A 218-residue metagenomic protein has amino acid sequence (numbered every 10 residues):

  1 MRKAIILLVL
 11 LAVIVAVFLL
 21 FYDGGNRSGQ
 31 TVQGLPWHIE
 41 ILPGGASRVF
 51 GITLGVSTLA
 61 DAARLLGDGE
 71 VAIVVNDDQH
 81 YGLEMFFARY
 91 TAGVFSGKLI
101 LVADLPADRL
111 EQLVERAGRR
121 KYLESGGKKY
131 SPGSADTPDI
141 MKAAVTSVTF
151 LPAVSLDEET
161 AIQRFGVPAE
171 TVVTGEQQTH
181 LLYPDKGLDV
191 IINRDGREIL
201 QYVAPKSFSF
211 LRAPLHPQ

Functional and structural regions predicted by a protein language model:
M1-R2: N-terminal hydrophobic targeting signals that begin at the initiator methionine
I5-D23: Hydrophobic membrane-insertion alpha-helices, especially the h-region of bacterial N-terminal signal peptides
V15-A16, S47, G82-M85: N-terminal functional modules and adjacent low-complexity/disordered segments of proteins
N26-S28, V32, L59-Q218: A cross-family detector of function-defining hotspots
Q30-E40: Secondary-structure capping and domain/repeat boundary segments
H38-F50, D136-T146: Acidic/histidine-rich, surface-exposed loop or edge segments in extracytoplasmic proteins
R48-S57, P152-V154: Short, contiguous acidic and Ser/Thr-rich linear segments
